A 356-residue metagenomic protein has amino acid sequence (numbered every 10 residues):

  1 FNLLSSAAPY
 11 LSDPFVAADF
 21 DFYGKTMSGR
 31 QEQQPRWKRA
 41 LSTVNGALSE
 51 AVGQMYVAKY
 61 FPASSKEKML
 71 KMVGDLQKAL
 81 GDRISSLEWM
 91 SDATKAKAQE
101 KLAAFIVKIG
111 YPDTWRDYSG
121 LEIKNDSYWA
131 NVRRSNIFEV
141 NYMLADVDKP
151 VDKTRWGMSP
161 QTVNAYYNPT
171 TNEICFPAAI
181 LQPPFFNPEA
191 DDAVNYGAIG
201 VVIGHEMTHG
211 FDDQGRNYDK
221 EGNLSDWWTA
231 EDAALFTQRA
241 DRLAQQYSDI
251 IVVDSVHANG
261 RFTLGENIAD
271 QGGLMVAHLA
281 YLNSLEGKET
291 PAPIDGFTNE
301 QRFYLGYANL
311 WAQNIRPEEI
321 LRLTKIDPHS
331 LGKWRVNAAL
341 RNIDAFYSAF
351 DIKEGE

Functional and structural regions predicted by a protein language model:
F1-K71: Noncatalytic, helix-rich "gating/capping" subdomain that lines the substrate-entry/channel surface of large enzyme
S5, P14, D19, G24-M27 (+8 more regions): Generic alpha-helical secondary structure signal
N45, S49, G53, G81 (+2 more regions): Amphipathic alpha-helical core segments of compact helical bundles
L70-A198, G210-E356: Zinc-dependent metallohydrolase catalytic domains
V202, E206, G210: Catalytic glutamate of the conserved HExxH
